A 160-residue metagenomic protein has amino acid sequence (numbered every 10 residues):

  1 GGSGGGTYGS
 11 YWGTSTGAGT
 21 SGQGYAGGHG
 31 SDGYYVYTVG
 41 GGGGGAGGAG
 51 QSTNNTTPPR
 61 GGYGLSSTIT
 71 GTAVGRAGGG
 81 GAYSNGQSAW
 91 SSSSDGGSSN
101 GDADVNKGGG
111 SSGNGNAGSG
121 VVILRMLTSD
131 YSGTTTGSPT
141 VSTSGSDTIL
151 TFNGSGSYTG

Functional and structural regions predicted by a protein language model:
G1-G160: Low-complexity, glycine/proline-biased repetitive segments and flexible coils/loops
